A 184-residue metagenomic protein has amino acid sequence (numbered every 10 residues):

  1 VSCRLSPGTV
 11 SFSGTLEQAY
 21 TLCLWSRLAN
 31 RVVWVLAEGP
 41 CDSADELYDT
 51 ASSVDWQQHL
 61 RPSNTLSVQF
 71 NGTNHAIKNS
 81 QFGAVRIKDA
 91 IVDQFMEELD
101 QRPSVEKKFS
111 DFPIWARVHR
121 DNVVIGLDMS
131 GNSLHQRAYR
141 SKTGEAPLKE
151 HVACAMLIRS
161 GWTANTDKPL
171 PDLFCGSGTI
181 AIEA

Functional and structural regions predicted by a protein language model:
V1-S110: Non-catalytic nucleic-acid substrate-recognition regions in nucleic-acid-modifying enzymes
L5-P7, V118-R120, S177: A generic beta-sheet turn/junction motif
Q18, N74, N122, G131 (+1 more regions): Short loop/turn segments at secondary-structure transitions that flank enzyme active sites
H75, N79, G144, D172: Conserved aromatic-histidine-acidic binding/catalytic patches
D100-I114, D167-F174: Short, surface-exposed recognition loops or helix-turn segments adjacent to catalytic cores
I114-I125: C-terminal edge-of-domain segments
I125-T163: SAM-dependent Rossmann-like transferase core, predominantly class I methyltransferases with a strong bias toward
L148-A184: Conserved S-adenosyl-L-methionine
